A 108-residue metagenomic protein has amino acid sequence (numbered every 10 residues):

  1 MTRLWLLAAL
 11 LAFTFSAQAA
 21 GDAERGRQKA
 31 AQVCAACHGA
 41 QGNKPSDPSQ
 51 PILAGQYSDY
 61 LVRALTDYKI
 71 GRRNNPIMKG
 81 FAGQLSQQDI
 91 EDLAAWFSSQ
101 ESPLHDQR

Functional and structural regions predicted by a protein language model:
T2-A8: Sec-dependent signal peptide recognition, specifically the positively charged N-region followed immediately by
W5, K44-S46, N74: N-terminal alpha-helical segment
T14-A17: N-terminal signal peptide c-region/cleavage motif recognized by signal peptidases
A20-Q41, Q56, H105-D106: Sequence/structural segment immediately N-terminal to covalent heme-attachment motifs in c-type and related
R27, N43-I70, K79-G83: Gly/Gly-Pro-rich "capping" loops immediately C-terminal to redox-active cysteine motifs in periplasmic/lumenal
R73, A82-R108: C-terminal capping alpha-helices of c-type cytochrome domains
